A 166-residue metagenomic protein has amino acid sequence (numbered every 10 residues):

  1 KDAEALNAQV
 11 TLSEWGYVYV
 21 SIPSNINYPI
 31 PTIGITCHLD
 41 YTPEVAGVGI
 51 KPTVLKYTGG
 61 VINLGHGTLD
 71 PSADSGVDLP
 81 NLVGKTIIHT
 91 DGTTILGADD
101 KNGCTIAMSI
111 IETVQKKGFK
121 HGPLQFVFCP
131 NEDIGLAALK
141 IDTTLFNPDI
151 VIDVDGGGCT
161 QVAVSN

Functional and structural regions predicted by a protein language model:
K1-V83: Acidic/His- and Gly-rich active-site-bordering loop/insert found across diverse amide/peptide-bond hydrolases
P80-N166: Acidic/histidine-rich catalytic neighborhood of metal-dependent amide-processing enzymes
